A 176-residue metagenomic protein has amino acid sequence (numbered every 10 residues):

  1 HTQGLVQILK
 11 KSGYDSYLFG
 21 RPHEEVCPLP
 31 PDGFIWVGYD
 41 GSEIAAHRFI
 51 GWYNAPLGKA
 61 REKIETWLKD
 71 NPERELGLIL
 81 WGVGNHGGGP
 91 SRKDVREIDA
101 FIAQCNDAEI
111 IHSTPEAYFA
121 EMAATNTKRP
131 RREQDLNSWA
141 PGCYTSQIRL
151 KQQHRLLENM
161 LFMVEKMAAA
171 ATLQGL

Functional and structural regions predicted by a protein language model:
H1-L176: Catalytic-domain carbohydrate-binding cleft regions of carbohydrate-active enzymes
